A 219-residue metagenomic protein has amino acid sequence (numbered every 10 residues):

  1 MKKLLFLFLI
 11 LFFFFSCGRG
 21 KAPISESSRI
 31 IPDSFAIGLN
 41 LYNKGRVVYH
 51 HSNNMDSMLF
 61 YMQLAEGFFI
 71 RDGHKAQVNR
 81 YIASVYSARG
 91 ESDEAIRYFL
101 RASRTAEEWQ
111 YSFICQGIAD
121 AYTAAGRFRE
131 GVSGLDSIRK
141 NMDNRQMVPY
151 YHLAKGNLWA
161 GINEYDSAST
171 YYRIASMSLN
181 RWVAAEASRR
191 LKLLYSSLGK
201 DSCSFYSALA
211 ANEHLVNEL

Functional and structural regions predicted by a protein language model:
F14-S16: C-terminal motif of bacterial Sec signal peptides marking the signal peptidase cleavage site
A36-I37, N54, G73-H74, Q110 (+2 more regions): Structural signature of alpha-solenoid helical repeat junctions
R46-V47, S84, D120, N157 (+1 more regions): Residue-level recognition of tetratricopeptide repeat
H51-S52, R89, A125, I162 (+1 more regions): Structural motif corresponding to the intra-repeat A-B loop/turn of tetratricopeptide repeats
N54-M55, S92, F128, Y165 (+1 more regions): TPR-repeat structural position
M58, A95, G131, A168 (+1 more regions): Single-residue signature of alpha-solenoid repeat helices
